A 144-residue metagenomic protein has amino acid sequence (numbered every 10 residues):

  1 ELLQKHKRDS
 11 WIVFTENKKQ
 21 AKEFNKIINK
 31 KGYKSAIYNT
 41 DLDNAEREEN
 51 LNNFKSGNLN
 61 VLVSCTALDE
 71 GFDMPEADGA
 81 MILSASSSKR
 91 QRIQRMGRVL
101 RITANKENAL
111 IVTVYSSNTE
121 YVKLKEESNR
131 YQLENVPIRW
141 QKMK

Functional and structural regions predicted by a protein language model:
E1-I12: Conserved interdomain linker/interface between the two RecA-like ATPase lobes of SF2 helicase motors
S10-F14, K19-D69: Conserved helicase ATPase core of P-loop NTP-dependent helicases/translocases
E16, T40, A85, V114-S116: Cofactor-binding loop segments of dinucleotide-utilizing enzymes, especially the Rossmann-like FAD- and NAD(P)+-binding
N25-K26, D73-A77, I93-Q94, K125-E126: Short amphipathic alpha-helical segments
N53-S56, A80-M81, V99-L100, N129-R130: Short, hinge-like loop/turn segments at secondary-structure boundaries
V61-C65, D69-S86, Q91-R92, N108-V114: A short beta-strand element within the Helicase C-terminal
S88-M96, R101-K144: A conserved SF2-helicase RecA2
